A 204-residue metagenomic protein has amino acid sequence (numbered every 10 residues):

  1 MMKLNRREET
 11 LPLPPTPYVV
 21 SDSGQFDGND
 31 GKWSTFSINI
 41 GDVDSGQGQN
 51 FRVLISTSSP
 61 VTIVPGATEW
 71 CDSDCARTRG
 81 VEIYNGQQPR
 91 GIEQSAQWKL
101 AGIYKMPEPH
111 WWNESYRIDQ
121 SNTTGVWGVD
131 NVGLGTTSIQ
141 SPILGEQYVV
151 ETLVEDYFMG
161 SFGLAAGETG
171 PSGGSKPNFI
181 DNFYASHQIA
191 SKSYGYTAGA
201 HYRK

Functional and structural regions predicted by a protein language model:
M1-N29, G133-K204: Aspartyl protease catalytic domain
V20, G28-Q147: Signature of the N-terminal lobe/flap region of pepsin-like aspartyl proteases
